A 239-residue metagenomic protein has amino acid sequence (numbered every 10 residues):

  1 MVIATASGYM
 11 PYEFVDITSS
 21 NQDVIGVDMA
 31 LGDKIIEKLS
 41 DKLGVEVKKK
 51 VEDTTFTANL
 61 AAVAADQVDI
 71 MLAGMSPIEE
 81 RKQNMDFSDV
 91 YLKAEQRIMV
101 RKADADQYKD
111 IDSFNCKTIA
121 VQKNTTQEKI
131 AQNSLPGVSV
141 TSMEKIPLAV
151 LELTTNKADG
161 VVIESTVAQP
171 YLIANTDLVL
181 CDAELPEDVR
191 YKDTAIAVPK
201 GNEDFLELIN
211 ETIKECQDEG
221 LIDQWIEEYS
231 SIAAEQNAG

Functional and structural regions predicted by a protein language model:
M1-L72: Extracytoplasmic small-molecule ligand-binding "clamshell" domains of the periplasmic binding protein/Venus flytrap
V2-T5, M99, T118-A120, V161 (+1 more regions): Short, well-ordered beta-strand segments
S7, L92-K102, S165, Q169-I213 (+1 more regions): Periplasmic-binding protein-like
Y9-M10, Q22-L39, S76, R97-I146 (+4 more regions): Bilobed "Venus flytrap"/periplasmic-binding protein-like clamshell domains and structurally analogous long
E13-T18, K82, I111-S113, Y191-T194: Short acidic, glycine/proline-rich loop/turn micro-motifs
G44-S113, P186-E187: Acidic, polar ligand-binding/catalytic clefts
T57-A58, L72-N84, I130-N133, T154-T155 (+1 more regions): A ligand-binding cleft/hinge motif common to bilobed small-molecule-binding domains
Q127-A131, I213-Y229: Periplasmic-binding protein-like
